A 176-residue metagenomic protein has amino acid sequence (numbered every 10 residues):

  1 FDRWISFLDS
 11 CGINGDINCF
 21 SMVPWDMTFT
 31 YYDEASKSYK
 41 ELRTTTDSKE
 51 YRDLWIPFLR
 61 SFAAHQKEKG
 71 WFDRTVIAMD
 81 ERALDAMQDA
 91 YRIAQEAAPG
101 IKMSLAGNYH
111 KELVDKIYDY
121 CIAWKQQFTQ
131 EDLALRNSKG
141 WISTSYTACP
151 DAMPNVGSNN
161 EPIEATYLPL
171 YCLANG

Functional and structural regions predicted by a protein language model:
F1-I101, A106-D115: Aromatic-lined carbohydrate-binding surfaces of glycoside hydrolases
D119-G176: Catalytic-core region of carbohydrate-active enzymes that cleave or remodel glycosidic bonds
